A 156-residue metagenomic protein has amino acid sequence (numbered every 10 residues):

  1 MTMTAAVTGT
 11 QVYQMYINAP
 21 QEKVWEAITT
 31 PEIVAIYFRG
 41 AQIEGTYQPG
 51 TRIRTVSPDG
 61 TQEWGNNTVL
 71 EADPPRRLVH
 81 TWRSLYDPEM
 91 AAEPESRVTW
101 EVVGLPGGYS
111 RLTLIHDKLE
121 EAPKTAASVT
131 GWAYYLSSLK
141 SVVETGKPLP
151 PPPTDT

Functional and structural regions predicted by a protein language model:
M1-E44: Hydrophobic ligand-binding cavity/cleft-lining segments
V12-Y13, E32-N66, R77, P151-T156: Short beta-edge strand/loop motif at the mouth of beta-sheet-based domains
M15, N66-E71, S96-G104: Hydrophobic/aromatic beta-strand elements that line small-molecule binding cavities or substrate pockets in beta-rich
V24-W25, V34, I53, V69 (+4 more regions): Hydrophobic pocket/interface hotspot
S57, T81-W82, L114-H116: Residue-level recognition of conserved beta-strand positions in structured domain cores
D73-L78, G107: Short, conserved beta-turn/loop elements at beta-strand boundaries and strand-helix junctions
D87-A133: Beta-strand/loop substructures that line and gate deep hydrophobic ligand-binding cavities in soluble
D117-T156: A conserved amphipathic terminal alpha-helix motif
